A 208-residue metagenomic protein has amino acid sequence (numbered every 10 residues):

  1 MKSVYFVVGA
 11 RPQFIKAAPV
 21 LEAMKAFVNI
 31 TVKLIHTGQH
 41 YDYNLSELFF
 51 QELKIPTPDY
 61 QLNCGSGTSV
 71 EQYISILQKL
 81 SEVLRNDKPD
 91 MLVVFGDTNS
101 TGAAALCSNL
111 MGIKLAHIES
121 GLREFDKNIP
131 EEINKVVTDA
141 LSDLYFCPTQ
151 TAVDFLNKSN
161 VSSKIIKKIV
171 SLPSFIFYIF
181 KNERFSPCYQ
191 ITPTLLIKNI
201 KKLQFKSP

Functional and structural regions predicted by a protein language model:
K2: Nucleotide donor/acceptor-binding cores
Y5-V7, F14-A23, F49, Q61-S163: Active-site and donor-binding regions of nucleotide-sugar-utilizing enzymes
F27-K33: A generic structural motif
K33-Q39: Short internal beta-strands
I35, L62, I169: Hydrophobic residues at beta-strand termini and immediately following loops that shape nucleotide-binding pockets
H40-N44, L141-S186, T192-I200, P208: A nucleotide-sugar donor-handling region in carbohydrate enzymes
H40-P56: N-terminal beta-loop-helix "entrance" segment that forms/cooperates in small-molecule cofactor or anionic ligand
I55-N63, P208: Short, basic/glycine-rich phosphate-binding loops at helix/coil junctions that contact nucleotide phosphates
